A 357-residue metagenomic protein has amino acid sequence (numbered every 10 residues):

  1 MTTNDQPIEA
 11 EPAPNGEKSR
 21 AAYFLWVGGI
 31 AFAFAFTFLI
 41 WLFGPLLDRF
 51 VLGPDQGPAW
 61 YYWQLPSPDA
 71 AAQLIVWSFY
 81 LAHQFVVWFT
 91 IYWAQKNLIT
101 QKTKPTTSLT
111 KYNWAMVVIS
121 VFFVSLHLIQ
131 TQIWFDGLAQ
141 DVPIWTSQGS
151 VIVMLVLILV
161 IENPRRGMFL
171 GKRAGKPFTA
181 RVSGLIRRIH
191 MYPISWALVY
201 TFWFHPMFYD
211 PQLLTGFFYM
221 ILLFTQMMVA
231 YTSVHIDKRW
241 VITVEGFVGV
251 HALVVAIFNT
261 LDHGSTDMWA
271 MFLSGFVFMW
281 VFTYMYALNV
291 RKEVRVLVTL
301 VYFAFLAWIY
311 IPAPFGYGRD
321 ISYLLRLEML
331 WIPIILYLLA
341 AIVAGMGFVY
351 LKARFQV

Functional and structural regions predicted by a protein language model:
T2-I8, P12, T90-S108, N163-S183 (+3 more regions): Cytoplasmic membrane-interface regions of multi-pass membrane proteins
D5-I129: An N-terminal, globular interaction/scaffold subdomain
L25-W26, T103-I119, F178-M191, L214-T215 (+2 more regions): Membrane-interfacial loop-to-transmembrane alpha-helix junctions, especially the N-terminal start
F79-Y92, Q148-G167, F218-Q226, F272-Y284 (+1 more regions): Hydrophobic cores of alpha-helical transmembrane segments in multi-pass inner/ER membrane proteins, independent
Y92-H190, Y200-F208: Membrane-interface helix-loop-helix junctions at boundaries between adjacent transmembrane segments
V199-W203, A252-M271, A307-Y323: Hydrophobic alpha-helical transmembrane segments in multi-pass integral membrane proteins
D210-F218, Q226-F272: Membrane-water interface signatures at transmembrane helix termini and the short loops that connect adjacent helices
G275-V349: C-terminal structured domain segments
